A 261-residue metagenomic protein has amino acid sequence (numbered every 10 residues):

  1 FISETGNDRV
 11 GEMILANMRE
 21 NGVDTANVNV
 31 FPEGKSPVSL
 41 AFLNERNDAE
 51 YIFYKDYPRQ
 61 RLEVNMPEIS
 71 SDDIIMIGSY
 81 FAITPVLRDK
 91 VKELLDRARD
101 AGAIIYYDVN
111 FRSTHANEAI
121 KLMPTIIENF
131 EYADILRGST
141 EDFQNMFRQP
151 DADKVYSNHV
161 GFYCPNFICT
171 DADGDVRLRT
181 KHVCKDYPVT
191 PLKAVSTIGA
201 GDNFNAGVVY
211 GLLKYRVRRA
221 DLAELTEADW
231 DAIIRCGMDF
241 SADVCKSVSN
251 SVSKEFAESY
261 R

Functional and structural regions predicted by a protein language model:
F1-S79, E258-R261: Conserved N-terminal subdomain of the carbohydrate kinase-like
K55-E63, H115-K121, Q149, L222-A223: Short gly/ser/thr-rich secondary-structure transition/capping motifs
N65-M66, I126, A194: Acidic, amphipathic alpha-helical patches
E68-S70, N129-F130, G161: A short, aliphatic-rich alpha-helical micro-motif
D73-I74, I135, N166: Structural motif
I83-N158, G174-D175: Conserved beta-alpha-beta core of the PfkB/ribokinase-like small-molecule kinase fold
A152-R261: Conserved phosphate-binding/catalytic region of the ribokinase-like
